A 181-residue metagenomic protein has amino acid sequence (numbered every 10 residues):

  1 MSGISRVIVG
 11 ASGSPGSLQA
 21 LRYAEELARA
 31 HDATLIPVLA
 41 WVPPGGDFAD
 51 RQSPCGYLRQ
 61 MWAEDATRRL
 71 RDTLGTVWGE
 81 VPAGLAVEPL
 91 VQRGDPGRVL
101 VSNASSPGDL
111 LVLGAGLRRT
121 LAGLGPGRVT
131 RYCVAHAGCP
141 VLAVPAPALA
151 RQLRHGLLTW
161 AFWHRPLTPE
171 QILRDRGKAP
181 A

Functional and structural regions predicted by a protein language model:
M1-S2, G16, W78-L111, R131 (+2 more regions): Structural beta-alpha unit
S2-G56, H136, A146, A150 (+1 more regions): Small/aliphatic-rich secondary-structure junction motif
G13, L110-H136, A150-L153: Glycine-rich, Arg-bearing micro-motifs that act as flexible, cationic patches
A20, D47-D50, V99-S102, L124 (+1 more regions): Short, well-ordered secondary-structure micro-motifs
E25, G75, R131: Active-site phosphate/pyrophosphate- and oxyanion-stabilizing loops and adjacent acidic/basic residues in soluble
I36-V38, E88-Q92, L142-V144: General small-molecule cofactor/ligand-binding pocket signal
C55-R69: A short acidic, glycine-rich active-site loop that binds or catalyzes chemistry on phosphate/adenosine moieties
G114-A115, V141-P145: Short beta-strand elements of ligand-binding domains
